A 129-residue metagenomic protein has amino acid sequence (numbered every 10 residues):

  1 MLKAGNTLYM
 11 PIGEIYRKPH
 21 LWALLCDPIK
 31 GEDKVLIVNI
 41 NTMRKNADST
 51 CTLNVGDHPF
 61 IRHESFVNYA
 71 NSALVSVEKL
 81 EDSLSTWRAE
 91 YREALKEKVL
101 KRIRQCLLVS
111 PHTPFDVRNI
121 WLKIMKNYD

Functional and structural regions predicted by a protein language model:
G5-T7: Loop/turn positions that initiate beta-strands
Y9-I12, Y16-F60: Compact nucleic-acid interaction/catalytic patches
D57-D129: C-terminal terminal-subdomain/extension
